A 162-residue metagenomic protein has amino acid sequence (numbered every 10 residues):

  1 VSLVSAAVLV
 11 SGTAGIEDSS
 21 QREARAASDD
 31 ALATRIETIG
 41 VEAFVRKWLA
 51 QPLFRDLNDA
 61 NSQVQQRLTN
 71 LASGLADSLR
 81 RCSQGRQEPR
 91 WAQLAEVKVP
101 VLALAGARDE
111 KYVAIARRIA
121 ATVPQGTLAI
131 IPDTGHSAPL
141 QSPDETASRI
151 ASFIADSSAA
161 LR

Functional and structural regions predicted by a protein language model:
L3-I36: Flexible "cap/lid" loop of the alpha/beta hydrolase fold
W48: Gly/Thr-rich phosphate-binding loop signature of adenosyl cofactor/nucleotide-binding cores
Q63-A92: Hydrophobic, aromatic-rich cap/lid helix
V97, A103-A105: Short beta-strand/loop motif that positions the catalytic acidic residue of the alpha/beta-hydrolase fold
E110-I115: Conserved alpha/beta-hydrolase "acid-adjacent" motif
A120-S137: Catalytic histidine neighborhood in serine/cysteine hydrolases with alpha/beta-hydrolase-type architecture
T134-P143, A147: Catalytic histidine-centered segment of alpha/beta-hydrolase-like enzymes
R149-A160: C-terminal alpha-helix
